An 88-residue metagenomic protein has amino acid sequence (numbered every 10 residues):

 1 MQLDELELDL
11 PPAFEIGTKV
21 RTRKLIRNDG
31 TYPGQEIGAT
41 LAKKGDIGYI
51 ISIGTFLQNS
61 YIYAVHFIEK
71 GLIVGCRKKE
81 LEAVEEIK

Functional and structural regions predicted by a protein language model:
Q2-K88: Basic/aromatic-rich interaction segments and small domains that mediate binding to polyanionic partners
